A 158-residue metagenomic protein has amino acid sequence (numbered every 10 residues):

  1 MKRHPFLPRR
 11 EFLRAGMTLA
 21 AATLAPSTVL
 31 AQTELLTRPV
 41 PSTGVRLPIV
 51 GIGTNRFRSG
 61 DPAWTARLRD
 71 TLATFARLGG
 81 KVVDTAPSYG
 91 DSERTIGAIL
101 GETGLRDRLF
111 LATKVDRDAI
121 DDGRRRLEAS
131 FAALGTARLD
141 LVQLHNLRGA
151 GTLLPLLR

Functional and structural regions predicted by a protein language model:
K2-L109: N-terminal binding-site loop/beta-alpha segment at the start of enzyme catalytic domains that lines or forms
G16, V115, H145: Residues at the C-termini of beta-strands that transition into short coil/loop
I52, T85, T113, L141-L144: Conserved beta-strand positions
D61, D118-R158: Glycine/proline-rich, positively charged, aromatic-decorated active-site loop/lid region on the catalytic face
R108-F110, L139-D140: Residue-level recognition of the N-termini of beta-strands and the immediately preceding loop/turn
